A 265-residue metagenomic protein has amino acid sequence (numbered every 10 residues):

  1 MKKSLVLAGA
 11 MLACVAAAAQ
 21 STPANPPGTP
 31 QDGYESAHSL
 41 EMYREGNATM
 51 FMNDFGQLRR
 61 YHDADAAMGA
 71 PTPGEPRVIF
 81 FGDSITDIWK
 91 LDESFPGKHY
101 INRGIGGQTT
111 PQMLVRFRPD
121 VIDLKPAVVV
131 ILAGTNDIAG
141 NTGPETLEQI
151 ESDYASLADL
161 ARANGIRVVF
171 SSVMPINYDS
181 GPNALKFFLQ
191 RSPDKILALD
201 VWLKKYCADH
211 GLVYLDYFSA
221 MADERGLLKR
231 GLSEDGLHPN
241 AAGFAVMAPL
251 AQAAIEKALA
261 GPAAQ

Functional and structural regions predicted by a protein language model:
M1-I79, D87, L91, L124 (+2 more regions): N-terminal secretory targeting modules
E41-F55, G97-P111, A139-E145, G236: Acidic/histidine-rich helix-loop elements that form or flank divalent-metal/phosphate-binding sites at the catalytic
I79-F81, I101: Conserved beta-strand elements of the Class I
F81-G82, S171: Short hydrophobic segments within beta-strands
S84, I105, T135-N136: Active-site metal-binding loops of divalent metal-dependent hydrolases
I85-T86, L203: Alpha-helix capping/helix-boundary segments
T86-D92, T109-Q112: Short, solvent-exposed loop/turn elements at domain surfaces
E93-H99, L114-Q265: Alpha-helical cap/lid subdomain in secreted, periplasmic, or secretory-pathway luminal O-acyl-processing enzymes
